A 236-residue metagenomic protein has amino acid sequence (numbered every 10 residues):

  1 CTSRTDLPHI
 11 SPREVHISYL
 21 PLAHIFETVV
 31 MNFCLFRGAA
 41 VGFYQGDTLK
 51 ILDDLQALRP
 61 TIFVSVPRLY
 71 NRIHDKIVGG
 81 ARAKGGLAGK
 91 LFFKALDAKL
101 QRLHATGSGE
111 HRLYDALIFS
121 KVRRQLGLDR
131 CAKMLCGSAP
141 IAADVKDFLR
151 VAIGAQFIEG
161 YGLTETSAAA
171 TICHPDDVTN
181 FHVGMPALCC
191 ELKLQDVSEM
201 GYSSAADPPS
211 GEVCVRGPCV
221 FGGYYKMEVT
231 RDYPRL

Functional and structural regions predicted by a protein language model:
C1-V15, L22-A116, A152: Conserved AMP-binding/adenylation subdomain of ANL enzymes
V15-I17, C214: Short, well-ordered beta-strand segments
Y19-H24, S138-P140: Conserved AMP-binding
Y114-L236: Conserved AMP-binding/adenylate-forming
